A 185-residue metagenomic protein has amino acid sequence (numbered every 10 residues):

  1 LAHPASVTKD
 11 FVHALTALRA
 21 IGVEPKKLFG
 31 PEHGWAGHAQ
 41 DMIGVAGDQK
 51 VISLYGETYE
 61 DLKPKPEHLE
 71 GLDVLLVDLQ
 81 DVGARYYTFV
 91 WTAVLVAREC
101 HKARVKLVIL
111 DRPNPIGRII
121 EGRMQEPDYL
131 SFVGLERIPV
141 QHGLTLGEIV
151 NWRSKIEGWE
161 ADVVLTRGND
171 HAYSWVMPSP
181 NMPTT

Functional and structural regions predicted by a protein language model:
L1-E24: N-terminal phosphate-binding or glycine-rich loops at protein starts, especially the Walker A/P-loop of NTPases
G22-V23, K102-K106: A short helix->loop->beta-strand "cap" motif at the edges of active sites that frequently abuts
E24-E32: Short internal beta-strands
G37-D41, V108-L130: Glycine-rich, charge-decorated loop segments at or immediately adjacent to ligand/cofactor-binding or catalytic sites
D41-D73, A84: Glycine-rich oxoanion-binding loops at beta->alpha junctions
D73-V82, V108-D111: Short acidic catalytic loops
D81-A93: Glycine/threonine-rich flexible loop motifs
Y129-T185: Conserved anion/nucleotide-ligand pocket segment
